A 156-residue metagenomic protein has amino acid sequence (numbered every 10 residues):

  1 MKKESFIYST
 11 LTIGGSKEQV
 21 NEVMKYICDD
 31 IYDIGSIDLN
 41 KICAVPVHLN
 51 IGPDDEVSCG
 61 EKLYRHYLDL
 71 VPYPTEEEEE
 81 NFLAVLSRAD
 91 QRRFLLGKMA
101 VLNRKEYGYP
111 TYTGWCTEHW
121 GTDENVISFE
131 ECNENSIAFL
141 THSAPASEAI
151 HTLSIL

Functional and structural regions predicted by a protein language model:
M1-L156: Intrinsic low-complexity, intrinsically disordered or marginally ordered coil/linker segments
